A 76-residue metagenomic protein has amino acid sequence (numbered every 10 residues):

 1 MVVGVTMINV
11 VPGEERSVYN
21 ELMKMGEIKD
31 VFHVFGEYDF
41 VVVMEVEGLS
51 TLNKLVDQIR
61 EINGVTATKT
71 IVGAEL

Functional and structural regions predicted by a protein language model:
M1-L76: A compositional/biophysical signature of low hydrophobicity enriched in polar/charged and small residues
